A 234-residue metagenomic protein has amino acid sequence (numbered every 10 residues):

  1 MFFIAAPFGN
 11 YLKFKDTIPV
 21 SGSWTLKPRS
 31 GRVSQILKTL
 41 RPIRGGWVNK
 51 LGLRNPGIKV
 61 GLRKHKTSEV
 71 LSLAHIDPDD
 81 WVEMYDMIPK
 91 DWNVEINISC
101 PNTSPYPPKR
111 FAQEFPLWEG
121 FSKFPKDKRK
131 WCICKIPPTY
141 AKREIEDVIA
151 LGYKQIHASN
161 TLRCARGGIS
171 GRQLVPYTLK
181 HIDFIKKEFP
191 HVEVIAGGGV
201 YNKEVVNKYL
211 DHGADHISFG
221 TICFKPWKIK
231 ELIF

Functional and structural regions predicted by a protein language model:
M1-D79: N-terminal capping/small domains of soluble enzymes
M1-F3, T67-L71, D127-P137, I185-G197: Short beta-strand/loop segments at the ligand-binding rim of alpha/beta enzyme cores
K13, D79-I88, T139-L151, I185-F189 (+1 more regions): Catalytic cores of alpha/beta
P19, G61, L71, I96 (+3 more regions): Conserved, mostly hydrophobic/aromatic
G22-K27, I96-N102, Q155-R166, V200 (+1 more regions): Glycine-rich phosphate-binding active-site loops on the catalytic face of alpha/beta enzymes
L62-K66, F121-R129, I149, I182-P190 (+1 more regions): Surface-exposed amphipathic alpha-helices with a cationic face
W81-G120: Hydrophobic alpha-helical segments and helix pairs
P101-F115, P138-V192, C223-L232: Glycine/Thr-rich beta-alpha phosphate-binding loop at enzyme active sites
